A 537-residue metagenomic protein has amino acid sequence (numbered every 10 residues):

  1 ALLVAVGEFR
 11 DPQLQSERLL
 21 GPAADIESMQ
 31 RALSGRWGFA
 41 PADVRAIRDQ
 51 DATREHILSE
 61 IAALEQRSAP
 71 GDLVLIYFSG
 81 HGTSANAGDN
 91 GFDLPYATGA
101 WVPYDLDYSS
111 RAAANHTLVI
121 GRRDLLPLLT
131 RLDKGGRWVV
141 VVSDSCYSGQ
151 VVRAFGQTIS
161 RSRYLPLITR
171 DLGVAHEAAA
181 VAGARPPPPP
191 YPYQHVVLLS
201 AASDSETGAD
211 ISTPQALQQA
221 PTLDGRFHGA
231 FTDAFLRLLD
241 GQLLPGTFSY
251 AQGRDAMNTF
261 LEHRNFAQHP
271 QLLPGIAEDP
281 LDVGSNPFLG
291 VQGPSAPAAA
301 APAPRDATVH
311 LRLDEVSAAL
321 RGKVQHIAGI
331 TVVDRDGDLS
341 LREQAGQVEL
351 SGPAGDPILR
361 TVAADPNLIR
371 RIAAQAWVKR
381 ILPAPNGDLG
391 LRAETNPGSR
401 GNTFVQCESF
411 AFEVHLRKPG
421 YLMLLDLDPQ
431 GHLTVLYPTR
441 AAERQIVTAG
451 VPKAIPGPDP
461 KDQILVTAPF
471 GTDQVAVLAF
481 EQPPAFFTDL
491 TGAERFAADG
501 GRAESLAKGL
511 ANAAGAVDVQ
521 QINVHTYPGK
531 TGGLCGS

Functional and structural regions predicted by a protein language model:
A1-H326, R342, R495-F496, G501-E504 (+3 more regions): Cysteine endopeptidase catalytic domains of the caspase/legumain-like
V151, G229, A298-S537: Secretory-pathway glycoprotein ectodomains that are cysteine- and/or Ser/Thr/Pro-rich
